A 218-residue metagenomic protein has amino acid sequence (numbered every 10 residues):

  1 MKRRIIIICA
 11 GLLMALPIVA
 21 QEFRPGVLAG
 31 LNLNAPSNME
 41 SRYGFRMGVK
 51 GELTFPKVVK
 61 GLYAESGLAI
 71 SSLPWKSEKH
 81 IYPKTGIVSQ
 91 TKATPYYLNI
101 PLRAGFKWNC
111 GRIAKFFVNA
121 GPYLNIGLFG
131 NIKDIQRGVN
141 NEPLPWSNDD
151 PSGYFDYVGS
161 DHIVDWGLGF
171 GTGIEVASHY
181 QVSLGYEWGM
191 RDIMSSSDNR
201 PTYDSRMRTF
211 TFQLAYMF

Functional and structural regions predicted by a protein language model:
L16-A20: Sec/Tat signal peptide C-region and signal peptidase I cleavage site
Q21-F23, S41-F45, T94-I100, A114 (+2 more regions): Residues that define the transmembrane beta-barrel architecture of outer-membrane proteins
R24-G26, A35, M39-Q90, Y96-L98: Glycine- and aromatic-enriched membrane insertion/assembly motifs of diderm outer-membrane and organelle channel
V27-L31, M47-L53, L68-I70, I100-F106 (+4 more regions): Residues on the lipid-exposed face of transmembrane beta-strands in outer-membrane beta-barrel proteins
L33-N38, T85-K92, F155-V158, S196-T202: Extracellular loop and loop/strand-boundary signature of outer-membrane beta-barrel proteins
S37-Y43, K76-P83, G130-V139, M194-R200: Outer-membrane beta-barrel translocator domains and adjoining extracellular loop/strand segments of Gram-negative
K57-A64, R112, S178-L184: Repeated loop/turn-to-beta-strand initiation elements of outer-membrane beta-barrel proteins
A69-K79, Y157-G159, D165-F218: Predominantly the C-terminal beta-signal and adjacent terminal strand-loop region of outer-membrane beta-barrel
